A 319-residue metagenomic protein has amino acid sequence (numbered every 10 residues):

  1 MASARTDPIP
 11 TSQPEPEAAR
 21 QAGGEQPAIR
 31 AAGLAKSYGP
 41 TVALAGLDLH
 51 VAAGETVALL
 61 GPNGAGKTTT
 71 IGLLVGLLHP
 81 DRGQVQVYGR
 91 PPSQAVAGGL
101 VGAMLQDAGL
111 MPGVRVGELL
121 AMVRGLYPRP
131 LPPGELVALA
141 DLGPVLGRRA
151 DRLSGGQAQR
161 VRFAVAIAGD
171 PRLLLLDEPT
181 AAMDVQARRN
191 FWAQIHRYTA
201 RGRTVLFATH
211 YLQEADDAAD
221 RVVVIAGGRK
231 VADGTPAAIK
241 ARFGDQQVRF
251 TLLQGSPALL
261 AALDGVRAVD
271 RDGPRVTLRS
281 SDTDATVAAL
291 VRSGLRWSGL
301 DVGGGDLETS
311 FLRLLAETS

Functional and structural regions predicted by a protein language model:
A2-S12, S281-S319: C-terminal coupling/interaction segments
I29, L44-G46: Conserved structural motif at the start of ABC-family nucleotide-binding domains
L34, A121, G125, L131-L146: Conserved ABC ATPase "signature" region
V75, G83-A97: Conserved ABC transporter NBD signature motif
R149-G156: Conserved ABC ATPase signature
L174-E178: Catalytic Walker B motif of ABC-type/P-loop ATPase nucleotide-binding domains
W192-S281: ABC transporter nucleotide-binding domain
